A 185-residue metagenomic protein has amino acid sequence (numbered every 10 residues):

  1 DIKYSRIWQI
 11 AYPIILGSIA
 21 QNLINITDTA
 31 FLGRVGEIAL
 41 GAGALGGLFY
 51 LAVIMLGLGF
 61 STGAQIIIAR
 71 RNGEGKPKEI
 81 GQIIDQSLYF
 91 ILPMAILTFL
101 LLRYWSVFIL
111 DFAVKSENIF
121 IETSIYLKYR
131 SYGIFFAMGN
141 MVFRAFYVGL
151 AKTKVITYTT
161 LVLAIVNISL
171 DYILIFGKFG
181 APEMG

Functional and structural regions predicted by a protein language model:
D1-A11, I68-F135, V166, F179-M184: Short alpha-helical transmembrane segments in multi-pass integral membrane proteins
Y4-L23, T27, F49-L56, Y132 (+1 more regions): Residue-level signal for short hydrophobic patches within transmembrane helices of multi-pass membrane transporters
A11, L23-I26, R34-E37, R71-E74 (+3 more regions): Helix-loop interface residues and adjacent transmembrane-helix termini in multi-pass membrane transporters, primarily
A11, S18, A44-G47, I91 (+4 more regions): Residue-level recognition of transmembrane alpha-helices in multi-pass small-molecule transporters/permeases
L16, D28-L32, G43, I68-G73 (+9 more regions): Hydrophobic/aromatic residues within transmembrane alpha-helices of membrane transport systems, especially the TMDs
L32-L51, E117-E122: Interfacial/gating helices of multi-pass transporter permease domains
L40-L100, A137-I156: Small-residue-rich hydrophobic transmembrane alpha-helices
K115-S116, F120-T123, L127, I134-L161: Cytoplasmic helix-loop-helix junction between adjacent transmembrane helices in 12-TM secondary transporters
